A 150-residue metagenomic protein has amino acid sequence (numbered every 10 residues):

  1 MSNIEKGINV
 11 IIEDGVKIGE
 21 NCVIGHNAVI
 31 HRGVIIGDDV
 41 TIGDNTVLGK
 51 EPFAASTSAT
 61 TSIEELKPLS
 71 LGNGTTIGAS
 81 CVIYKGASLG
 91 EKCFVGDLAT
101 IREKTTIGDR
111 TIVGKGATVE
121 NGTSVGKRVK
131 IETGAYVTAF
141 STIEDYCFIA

Functional and structural regions predicted by a protein language model:
M1, V47-K67: Acidic/polar low-complexity surface segments
I4: A basic, amphipathic helix-loop patch mediating RNA/tRNA/ribosome contacts
G7-I8, E13-D14, G19-E20, G25-H26 (+19 more regions): Left-handed beta-helix
